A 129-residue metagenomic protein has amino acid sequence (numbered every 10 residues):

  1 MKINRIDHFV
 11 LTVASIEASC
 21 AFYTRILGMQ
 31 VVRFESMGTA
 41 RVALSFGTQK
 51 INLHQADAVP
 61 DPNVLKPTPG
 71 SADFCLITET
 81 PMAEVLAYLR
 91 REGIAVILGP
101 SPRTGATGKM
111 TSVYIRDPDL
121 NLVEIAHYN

Functional and structural regions predicted by a protein language model:
M1-I6, V13-R33, F46-L98, R116-N129: Glyoxalase I/VOC metalloenzyme domain signal
Q30-V31, V42, G105: Glycine-centered secondary-structure boundary/capping sites
S36-G38, R103-T104, N129: Conserved beta-strand edge residues that scaffold enzyme active sites
T39-R41, P100, S112: Short, acidic/polar N-cap/turn motifs at the starts of alpha helices
I97-G105: Short, basic/aromatic recognition patches
T107-M110: Short, small/polar residue-rich loop motifs at catalytic or cofactor-binding pockets
